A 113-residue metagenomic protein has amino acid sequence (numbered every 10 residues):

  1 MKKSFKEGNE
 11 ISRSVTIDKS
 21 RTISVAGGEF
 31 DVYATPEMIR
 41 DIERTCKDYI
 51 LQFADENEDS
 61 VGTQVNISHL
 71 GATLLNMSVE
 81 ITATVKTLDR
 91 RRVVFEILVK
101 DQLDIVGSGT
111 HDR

Functional and structural regions predicted by a protein language model:
M1-A34: Catalytic strand-loop segment that frames the active site of acyl-thioester-processing enzymes
M1-S4, L51-D55, K100: Intrinsically disordered, low-complexity boundary segments flanking structured domains
E7-N9, L75, T84-R113: HotDog/MaoC-like acyl-thioester-processing domains
Y33-E37, V94: Residues at secondary-structure transition points
K47-V79: Hydrophobic beta-strand-centered segment that forms part of the acyl-chain substrate-binding groove
